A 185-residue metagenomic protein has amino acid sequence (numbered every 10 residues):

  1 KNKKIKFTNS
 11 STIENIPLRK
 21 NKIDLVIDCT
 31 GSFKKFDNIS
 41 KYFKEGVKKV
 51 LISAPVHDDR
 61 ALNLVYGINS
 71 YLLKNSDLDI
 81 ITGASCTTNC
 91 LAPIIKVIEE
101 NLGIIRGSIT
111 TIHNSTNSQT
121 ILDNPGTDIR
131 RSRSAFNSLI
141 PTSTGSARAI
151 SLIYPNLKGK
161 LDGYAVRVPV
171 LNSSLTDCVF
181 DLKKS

Functional and structural regions predicted by a protein language model:
K1-I121, P125-S132: N-terminal Rossmann-like NAD(P) cofactor-binding subdomain of oxidoreductases, focused on the glycine-rich
S76, A92-S185: Active-site-lining helix/loop region of Rossmann-like oxidoreductase modules
